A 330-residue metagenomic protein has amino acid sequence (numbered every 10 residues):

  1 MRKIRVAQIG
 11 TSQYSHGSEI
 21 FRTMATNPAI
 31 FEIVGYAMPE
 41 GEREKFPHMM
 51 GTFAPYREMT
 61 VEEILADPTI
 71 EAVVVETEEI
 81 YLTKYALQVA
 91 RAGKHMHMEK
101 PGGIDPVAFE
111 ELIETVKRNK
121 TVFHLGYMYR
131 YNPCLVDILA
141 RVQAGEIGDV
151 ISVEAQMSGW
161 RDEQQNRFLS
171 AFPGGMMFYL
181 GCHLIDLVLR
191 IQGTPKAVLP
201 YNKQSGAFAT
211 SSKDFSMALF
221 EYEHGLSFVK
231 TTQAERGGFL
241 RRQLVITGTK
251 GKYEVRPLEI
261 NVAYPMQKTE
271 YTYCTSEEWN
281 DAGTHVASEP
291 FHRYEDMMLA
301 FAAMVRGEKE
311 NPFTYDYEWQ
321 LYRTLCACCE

Functional and structural regions predicted by a protein language model:
M1-G51: N-terminal Rossmann-like dinucleotide-binding module
M1-K3, I9, A37, A72-V74 (+1 more regions): C-terminal helix-rich "cap/oligomerization" subdomain common to oxidoreductases
R2, Y179, D186-N261, S288 (+1 more regions): Contiguous beta-strand/loop segments that form the cofactor/metal-binding neighborhood of enzyme cores
S12-Q13, Y129-A209: Predominantly a Rossmann-like dinucleotide-binding segment in NAD(P)-dependent oxidoreductases
S15, G41, G237, H285-L299: Active-site loop of classical SDR/Rossmann-like NAD(P)-dependent oxidoreductases, centered on the catalytic Tyr-X3-Lys
T52-T115: Beta-loop-alpha module in the N-terminal Rossmann-like domain of NAD(P)-dependent dehydrogenases, especially those
M98, F123-L125, E154, V255: Hydrophobic residues in well-ordered beta-strands that form the structural core
E111-Y129, D149-S152: Rossmann-fold dehydrogenase core element
